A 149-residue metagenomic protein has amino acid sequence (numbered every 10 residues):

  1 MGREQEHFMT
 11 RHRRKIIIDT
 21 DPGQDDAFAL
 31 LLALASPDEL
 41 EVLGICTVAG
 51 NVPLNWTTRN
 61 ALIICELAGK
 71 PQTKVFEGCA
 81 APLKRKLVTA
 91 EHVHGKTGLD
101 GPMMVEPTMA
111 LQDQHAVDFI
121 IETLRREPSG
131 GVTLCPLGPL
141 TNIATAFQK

Functional and structural regions predicted by a protein language model:
G2-K149: N-terminal acidic, glycine/proline-rich low-complexity segments
